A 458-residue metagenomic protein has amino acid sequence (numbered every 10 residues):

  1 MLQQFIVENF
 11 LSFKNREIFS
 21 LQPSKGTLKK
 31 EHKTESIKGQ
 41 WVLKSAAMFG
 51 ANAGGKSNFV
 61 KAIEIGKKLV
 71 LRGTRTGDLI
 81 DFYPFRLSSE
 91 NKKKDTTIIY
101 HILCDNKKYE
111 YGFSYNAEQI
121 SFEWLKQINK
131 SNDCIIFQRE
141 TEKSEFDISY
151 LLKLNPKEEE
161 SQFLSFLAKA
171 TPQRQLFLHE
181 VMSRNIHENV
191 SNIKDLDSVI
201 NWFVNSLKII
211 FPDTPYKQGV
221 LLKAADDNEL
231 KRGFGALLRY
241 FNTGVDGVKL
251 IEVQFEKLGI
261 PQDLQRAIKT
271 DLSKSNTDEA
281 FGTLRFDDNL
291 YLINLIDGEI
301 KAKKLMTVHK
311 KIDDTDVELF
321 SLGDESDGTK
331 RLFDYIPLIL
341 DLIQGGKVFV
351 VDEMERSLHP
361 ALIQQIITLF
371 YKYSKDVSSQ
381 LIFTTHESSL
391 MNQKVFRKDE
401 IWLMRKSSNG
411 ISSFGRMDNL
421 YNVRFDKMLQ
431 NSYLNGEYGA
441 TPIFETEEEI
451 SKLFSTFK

Functional and structural regions predicted by a protein language model:
M1, K93-T97, N116-S121, G298-K304 (+1 more regions): A short, compositionally biased
M1-L71, A302, M306-T446, S455-K458: Switch/communication elements of ASCE P-loop NTPase nucleotide-binding domains
M1-N15, I148-L167, R285-V308, I443: An N-terminal domain-start capping segment
S12, C104-K108, K130, I312: Glycine-centered tight beta-turn/hairpin loop motif at sheet-sheet or coil-to-beta transitions
I37-W41, A47, A51, V60-I120: Conserved P-loop NTP-binding catalytic core
I80-P84, F286-N289, F383-E387: Short Pro/Gly-enriched beta-strand edge/turn motifs at strand-loop
E110-T270: Electropositive, glycine-dotted interaction segments that contact anionic polymers or phosphate-rich ligands
Y216-D324, E447-E448, K452-L453, F457: Extended helical coiled-coil dimerization/tether regions that scaffold and oligomerize large DNA-maintenance assemblies
